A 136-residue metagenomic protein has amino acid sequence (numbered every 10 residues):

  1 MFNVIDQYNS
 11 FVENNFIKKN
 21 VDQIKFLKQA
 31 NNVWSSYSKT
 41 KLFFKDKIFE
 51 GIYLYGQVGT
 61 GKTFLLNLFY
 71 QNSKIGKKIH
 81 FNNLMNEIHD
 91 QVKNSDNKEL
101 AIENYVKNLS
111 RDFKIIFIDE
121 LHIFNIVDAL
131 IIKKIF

Functional and structural regions predicted by a protein language model:
M1-K47: A short, basic N-terminal segment
G51-Y55: Short hydrophobic/aromatic beta-strand immediately N-terminal to the Walker A/P-loop
G59: Walker A (P-loop) phosphate-binding loop of P-loop NTPases
K62: Conserved lysine of the Walker
L65, F69: Hydrophobic positions on the alpha1 helix immediately C-terminal to the Walker A/P-loop
Y70, K133-F136: Short, well-ordered alpha-helical packing segments
N72-L100, N104-L109: AAA+/P-loop NTPase substrate/partner-engagement loops
D96-K134: Conserved nucleotide-sensing/catalytic segment adjacent to the nucleotide-binding pocket in NTP-handling enzymes
